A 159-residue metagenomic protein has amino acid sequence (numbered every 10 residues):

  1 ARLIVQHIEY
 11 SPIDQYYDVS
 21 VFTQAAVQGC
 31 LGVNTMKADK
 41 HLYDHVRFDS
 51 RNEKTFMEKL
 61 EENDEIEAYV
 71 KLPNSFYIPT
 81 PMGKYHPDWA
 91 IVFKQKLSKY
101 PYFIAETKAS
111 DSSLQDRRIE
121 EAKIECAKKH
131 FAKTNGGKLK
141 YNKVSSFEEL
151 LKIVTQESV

Functional and structural regions predicted by a protein language model:
A1-Y85, V92-V159: Intrinsically disordered, low-complexity, repeat-rich regions that form long N- or C-terminal tails or large
